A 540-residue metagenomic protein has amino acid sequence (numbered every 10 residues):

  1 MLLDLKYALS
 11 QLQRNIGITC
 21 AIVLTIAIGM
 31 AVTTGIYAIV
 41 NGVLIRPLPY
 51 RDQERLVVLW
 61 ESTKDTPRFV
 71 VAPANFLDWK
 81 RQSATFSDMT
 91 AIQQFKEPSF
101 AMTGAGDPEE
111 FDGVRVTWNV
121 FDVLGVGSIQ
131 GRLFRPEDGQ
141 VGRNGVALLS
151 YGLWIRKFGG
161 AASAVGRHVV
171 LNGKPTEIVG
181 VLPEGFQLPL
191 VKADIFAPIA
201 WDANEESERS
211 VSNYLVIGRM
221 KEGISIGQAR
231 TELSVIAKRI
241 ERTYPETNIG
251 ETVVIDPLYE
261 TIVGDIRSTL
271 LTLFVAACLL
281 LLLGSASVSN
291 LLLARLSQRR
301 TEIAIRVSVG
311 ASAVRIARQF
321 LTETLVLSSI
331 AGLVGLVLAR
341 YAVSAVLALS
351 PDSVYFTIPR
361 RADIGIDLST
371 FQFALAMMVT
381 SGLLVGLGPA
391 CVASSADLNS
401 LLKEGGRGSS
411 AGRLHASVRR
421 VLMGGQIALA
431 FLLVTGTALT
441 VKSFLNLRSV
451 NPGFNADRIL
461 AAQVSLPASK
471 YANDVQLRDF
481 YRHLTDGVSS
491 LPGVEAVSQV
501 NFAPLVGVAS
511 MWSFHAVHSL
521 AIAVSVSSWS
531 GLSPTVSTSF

Functional and structural regions predicted by a protein language model:
M1-T19, Y259-V263, L291-R318, T322 (+2 more regions): Alpha-helical transmembrane segments of integral membrane proteins
L12, T34, L44, L59 (+21 more regions): Generic structural signal for small/hydrophobic residues in well-ordered secondary structure, especially within
N15-V43, P47, L283-A286, S328-L333 (+1 more regions): Short, strongly hydrophobic transmembrane alpha-helices
G29-A31, S308-S312, A331, G335 (+1 more regions): A short glycine-centered flexible hinge/capping loop motif at secondary-structure junctions
I45-E97, V211-I217, N451-W512: Membrane-proximal extracellular/periplasmic loop immediately following the first transmembrane helix
D112-P136, G145-L271, S344-L349, G436 (+3 more regions): Mid-to-C-terminal secondary-structure elements that act as membrane-proximal/extracytoplasmic interface segments
I262-L279, S369-F373: N-terminal membrane-entry
L271-L291, M377-T380: Selective detector of the "anchor" transmembrane alpha-helix that sits immediately C-terminal
